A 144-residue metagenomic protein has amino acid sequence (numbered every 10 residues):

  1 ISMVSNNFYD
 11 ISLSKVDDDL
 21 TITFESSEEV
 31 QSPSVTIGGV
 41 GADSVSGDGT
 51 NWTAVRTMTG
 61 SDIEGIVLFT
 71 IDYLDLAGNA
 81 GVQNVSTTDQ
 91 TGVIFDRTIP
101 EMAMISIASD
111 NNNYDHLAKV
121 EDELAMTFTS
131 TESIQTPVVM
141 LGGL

Functional and structural regions predicted by a protein language model:
I1-S2, S86-A108: Flexible, low-complexity linkers/stalks enriched in Thr/Pro that connect modular domains
N7-D18, N112-D122: Short, solvent-exposed loop/linker segments at the N-terminal edge of repeated beta-sheet extracellular domains
D19-F24, E123-F128: A short beta-strand segment in extracellular, disulfide-stabilized domains
S26-S32, T129-T136: Short proline/glycine-enriched turn/loop motifs at strand-loop junctions of beta-rich domains
T36-D43, L141-L144: Change "in extracellular beta-sheet-rich domains … of secreted and cell-surface proteins" to "in beta-sheet-rich domains
T50-R56: Short strand-edge motifs at loop-to-beta-strand transitions and within beta-strands of extracellular beta-rich domains
M58-I66: Surface-exposed, short loops/turns at beta-strand junctions within beta-sandwich domains
Y73-Q83: Short, solvent-exposed loop/turn segments at the edges of extracellular beta-sandwich modules
